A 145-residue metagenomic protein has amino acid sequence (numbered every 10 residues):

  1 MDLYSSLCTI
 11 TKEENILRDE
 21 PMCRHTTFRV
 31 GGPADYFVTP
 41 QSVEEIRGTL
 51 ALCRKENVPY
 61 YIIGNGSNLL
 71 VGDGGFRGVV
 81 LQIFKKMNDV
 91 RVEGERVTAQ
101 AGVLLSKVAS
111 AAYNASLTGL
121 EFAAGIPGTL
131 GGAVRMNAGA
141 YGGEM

Functional and structural regions predicted by a protein language model:
M1-I63: N-terminal, positively charged, Ser/Thr/Ala/Gly-biased leader segments that form transit/presequence-like amphipathic
D2, C23, Q41-E44, V103 (+3 more regions): Conserved active-site and cofactor/substrate-binding residues in soluble primary-metabolism enzymes
L17-R18, Y61-G64, V71, V92 (+2 more regions): General beta-strand structural signal in soluble alpha/beta enzymes
T26-T27, N68-V71: Short beta-strand scaffold segments in enzyme catalytic cores
V38-V43, L70-N88, V134-M145: Structural signature of FAD isoalloxazine-binding scaffolds in flavoprotein oxidoreductases
A109-A115, G119-M145: A gly/ser-rich beta-alpha-beta helix-loop segment of oxidoreductase catalytic cores
